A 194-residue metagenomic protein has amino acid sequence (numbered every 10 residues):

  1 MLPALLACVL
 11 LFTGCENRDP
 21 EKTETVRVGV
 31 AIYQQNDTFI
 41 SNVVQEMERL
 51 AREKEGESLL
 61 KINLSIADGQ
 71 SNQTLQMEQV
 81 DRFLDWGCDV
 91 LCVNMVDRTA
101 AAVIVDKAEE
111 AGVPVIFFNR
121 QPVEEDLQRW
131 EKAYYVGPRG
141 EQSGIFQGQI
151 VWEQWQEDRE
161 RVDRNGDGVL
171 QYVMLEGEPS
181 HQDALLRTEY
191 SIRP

Functional and structural regions predicted by a protein language model:
M1-L2: Bacterial N-terminal signal peptides that target proteins for export
L10-G14: C-terminal motif of bacterial Sec signal peptides marking the signal peptidase cleavage site
C15-P194: A residue-level marker of the well-folded mature domains of exported/periplasmic proteins
